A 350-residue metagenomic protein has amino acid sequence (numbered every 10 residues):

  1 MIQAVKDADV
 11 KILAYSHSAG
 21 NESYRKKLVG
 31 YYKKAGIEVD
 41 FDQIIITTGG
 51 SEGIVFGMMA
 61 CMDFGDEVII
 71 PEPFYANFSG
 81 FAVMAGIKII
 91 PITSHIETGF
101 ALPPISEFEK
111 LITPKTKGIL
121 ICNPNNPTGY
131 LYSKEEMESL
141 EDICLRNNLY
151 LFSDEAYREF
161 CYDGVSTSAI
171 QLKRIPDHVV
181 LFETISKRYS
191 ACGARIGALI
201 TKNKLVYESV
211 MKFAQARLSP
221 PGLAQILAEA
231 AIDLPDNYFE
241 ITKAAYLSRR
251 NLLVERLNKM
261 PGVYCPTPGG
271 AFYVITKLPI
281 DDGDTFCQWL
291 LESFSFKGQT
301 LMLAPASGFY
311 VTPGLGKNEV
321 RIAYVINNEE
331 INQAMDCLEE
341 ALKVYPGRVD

Functional and structural regions predicted by a protein language model:
M1-G49, F56, A231-L234, V344-D350: N-terminal small-domain helix-loop-helix segment of the aminotransferase-like
E38, E109-K110, E292-M302, F309-D350: PLP-dependent enzyme catalytic core of the Aspartate aminotransferase-like
A60-A82: Conserved PLP-anchoring active-site segment centered on the Schiff-base-forming lysine
A85, R146-N147, M260: Helix C-cap/helix->beta junction micro-motif
H95-S166: Active-site phosphate-binding strand-loop segment of PLP-dependent enzymes
L172-S209: Active-site PLP attachment segment
E208-A214, A231-V254: Structural signature of PLP-dependent enzymes
E229, A244-V254, Y264-L278: Conserved glycine-rich beta-strand-loop-beta hairpin in the small C-terminal domain of fold type I
